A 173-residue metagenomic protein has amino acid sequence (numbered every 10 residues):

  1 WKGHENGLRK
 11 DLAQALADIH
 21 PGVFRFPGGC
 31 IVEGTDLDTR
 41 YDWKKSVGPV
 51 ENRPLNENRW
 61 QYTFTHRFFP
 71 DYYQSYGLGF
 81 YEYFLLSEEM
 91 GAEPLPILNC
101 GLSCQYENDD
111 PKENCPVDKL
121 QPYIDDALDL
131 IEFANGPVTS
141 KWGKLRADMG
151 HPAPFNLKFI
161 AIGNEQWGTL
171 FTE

Functional and structural regions predicted by a protein language model:
W1-E173: Non-catalytic accessory regions flanking glycosidase/transglycosidase catalytic cores in CAZymes
